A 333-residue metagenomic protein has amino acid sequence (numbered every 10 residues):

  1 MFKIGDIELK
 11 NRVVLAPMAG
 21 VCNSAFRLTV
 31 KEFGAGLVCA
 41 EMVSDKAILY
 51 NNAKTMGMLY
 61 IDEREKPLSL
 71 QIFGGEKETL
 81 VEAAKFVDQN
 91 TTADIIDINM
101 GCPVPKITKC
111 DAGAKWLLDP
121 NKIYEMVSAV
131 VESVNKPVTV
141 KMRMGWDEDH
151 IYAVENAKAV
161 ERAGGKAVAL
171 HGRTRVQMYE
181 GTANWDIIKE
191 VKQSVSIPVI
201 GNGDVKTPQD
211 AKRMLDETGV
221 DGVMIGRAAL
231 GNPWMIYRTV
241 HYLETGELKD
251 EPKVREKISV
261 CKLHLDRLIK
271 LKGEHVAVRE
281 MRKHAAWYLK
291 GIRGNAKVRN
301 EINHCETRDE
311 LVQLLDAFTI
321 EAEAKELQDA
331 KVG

Functional and structural regions predicted by a protein language model:
M1, L9, V13, A19 (+6 more regions): Alpha/beta catalytic cores of nucleotide-metabolism and tRNA/nucleoside-modifying enzymes
M1-K3, M18-D94: Glycine-rich, positively charged N-terminal anion/phosphate-binding segment
F2-V14, I48-P67, C102-A112, V127 (+2 more regions): N-terminal small/glycine-rich loop or linker at the start of catalytic domains across soluble metabolic enzymes
V13-P17, V38-A40, L68-I72, I96 (+4 more regions): Hydrophobic faces of well-ordered beta-strands that scaffold small-molecule active sites in alpha/beta enzyme cores
M18, V43-D45, F73-G75, G101-P103 (+4 more regions): Active-site beta-loop-alpha junctions enriched in small/polar residues
T29, A53-T55, K85-F86, C110-A114 (+4 more regions): Short, glycine/charged-enriched secondary-structure capping and boundary segments
V81-A112, P120-I197: Alpha/beta enzyme core
